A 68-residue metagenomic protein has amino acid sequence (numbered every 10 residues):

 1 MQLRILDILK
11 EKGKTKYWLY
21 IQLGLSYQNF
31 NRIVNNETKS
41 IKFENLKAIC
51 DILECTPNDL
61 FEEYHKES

Functional and structural regions predicted by a protein language model:
M1-T15: A short, Lys/Arg-rich alpha-helix, primarily the initiator
L6, Y17, K47, N58: Residues within the helices of the helix-turn-helix
D7, I21, R32-I33, D51 (+1 more regions): Short, charged recognition helix plus adjacent turn of helix-turn-helix-like nucleic-acid-binding domains
T15-R32: Short alpha-helical DNA-recognition segment
T38-A48: Short, basic-rich loop-to-helix N-cap that marks the start of a DNA-contacting helix
